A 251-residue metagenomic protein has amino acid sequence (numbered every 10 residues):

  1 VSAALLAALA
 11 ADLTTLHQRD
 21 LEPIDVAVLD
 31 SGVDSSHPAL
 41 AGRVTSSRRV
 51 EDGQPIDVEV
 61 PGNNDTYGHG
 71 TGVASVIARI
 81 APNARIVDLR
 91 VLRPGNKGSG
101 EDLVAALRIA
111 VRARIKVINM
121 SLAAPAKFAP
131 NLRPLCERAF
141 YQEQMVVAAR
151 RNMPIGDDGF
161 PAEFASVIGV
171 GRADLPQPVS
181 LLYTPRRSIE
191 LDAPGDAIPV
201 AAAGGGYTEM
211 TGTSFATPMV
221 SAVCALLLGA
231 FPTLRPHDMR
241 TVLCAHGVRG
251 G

Functional and structural regions predicted by a protein language model:
S2-A84, V200, G204: Active-site core segment of subtilase-fold serine proteases
L16-L21, R79, G98-N119, A129-M145 (+2 more regions): Mature extracellular/periplasmic domains of secretome proteins
V33-D34, P94-G95, A123-K127, N152-I155 (+2 more regions): Solvent-exposed loop/turn segments at secondary-structure junctions within structured extracellular/periplasmic domains
E59-K127, F231, L243-G247: Subtilisin-like peptidase catalytic core
V60-T71, M153, T208-V220: Gly/Ser-rich catalytic serine loop of serine hydrolases
V87, M145-V147, G169, P199: Structural detector of well-ordered beta-strand residues that form the stable sheet scaffold of enzyme domains
G159-G229, T233, H237: Extracellular S/T/G-rich loop segment that most often corresponds to the catalytic His/Ser-adjacent loop
